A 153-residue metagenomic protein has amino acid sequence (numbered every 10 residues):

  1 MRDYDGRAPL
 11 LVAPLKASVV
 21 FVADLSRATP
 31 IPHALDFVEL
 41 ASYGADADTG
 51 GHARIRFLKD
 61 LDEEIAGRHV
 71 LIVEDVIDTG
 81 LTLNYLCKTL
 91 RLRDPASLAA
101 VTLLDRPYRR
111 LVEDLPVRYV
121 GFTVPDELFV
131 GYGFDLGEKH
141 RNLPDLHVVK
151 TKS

Functional and structural regions predicted by a protein language model:
M1-S153: PRPP-associated nucleotide enzymes
